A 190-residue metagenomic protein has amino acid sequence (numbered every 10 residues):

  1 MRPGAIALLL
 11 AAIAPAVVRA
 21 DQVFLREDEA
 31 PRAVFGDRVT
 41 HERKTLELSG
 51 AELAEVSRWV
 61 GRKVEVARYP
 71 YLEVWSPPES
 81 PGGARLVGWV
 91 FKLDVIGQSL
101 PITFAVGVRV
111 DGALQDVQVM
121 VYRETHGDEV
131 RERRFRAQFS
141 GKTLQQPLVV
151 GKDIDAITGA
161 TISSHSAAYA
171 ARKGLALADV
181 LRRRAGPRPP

Functional and structural regions predicted by a protein language model:
M1-I6: Bacterial N-terminal signal peptides that target proteins for export
A7-P15: Bacterial N-terminal signal peptides
V17-I157, T161-H165, Y169-P190: Flexible, solvent-exposed loop/hinge segments and secondary-structure transition points
